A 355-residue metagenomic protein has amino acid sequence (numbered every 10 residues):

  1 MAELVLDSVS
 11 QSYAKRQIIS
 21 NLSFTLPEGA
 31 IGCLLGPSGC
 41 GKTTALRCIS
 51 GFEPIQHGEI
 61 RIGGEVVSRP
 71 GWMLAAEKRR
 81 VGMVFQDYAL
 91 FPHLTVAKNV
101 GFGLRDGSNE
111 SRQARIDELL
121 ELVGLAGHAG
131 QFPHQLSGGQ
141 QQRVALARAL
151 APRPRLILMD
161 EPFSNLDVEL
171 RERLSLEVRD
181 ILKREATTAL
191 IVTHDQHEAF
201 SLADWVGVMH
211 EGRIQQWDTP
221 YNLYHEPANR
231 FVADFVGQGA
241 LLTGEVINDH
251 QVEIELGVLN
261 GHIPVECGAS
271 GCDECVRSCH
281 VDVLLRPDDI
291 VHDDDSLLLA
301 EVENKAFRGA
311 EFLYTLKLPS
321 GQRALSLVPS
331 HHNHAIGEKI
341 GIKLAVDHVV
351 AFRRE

Functional and structural regions predicted by a protein language model:
V5, T25, R61, G341-K343: ABC ATPase nucleotide-binding domain
L35-P37: The feature captures the beta-strand-to-loop junction immediately N-terminal to the Walker
T43-L46, V144: ABC ATPase nucleotide-binding domain helices that frame the ATP-binding cleft
S50: Helix-to-loop junction immediately C-terminal to a conserved catalytic motif
E59-R79: ABC ATPase NBD Q-loop/coupling interface
A76, R80-G82, L90-F231: ABC ATPase nucleotide-binding domains
G239, D249-E355: Non-catalytic connector elements of ABC transporters
